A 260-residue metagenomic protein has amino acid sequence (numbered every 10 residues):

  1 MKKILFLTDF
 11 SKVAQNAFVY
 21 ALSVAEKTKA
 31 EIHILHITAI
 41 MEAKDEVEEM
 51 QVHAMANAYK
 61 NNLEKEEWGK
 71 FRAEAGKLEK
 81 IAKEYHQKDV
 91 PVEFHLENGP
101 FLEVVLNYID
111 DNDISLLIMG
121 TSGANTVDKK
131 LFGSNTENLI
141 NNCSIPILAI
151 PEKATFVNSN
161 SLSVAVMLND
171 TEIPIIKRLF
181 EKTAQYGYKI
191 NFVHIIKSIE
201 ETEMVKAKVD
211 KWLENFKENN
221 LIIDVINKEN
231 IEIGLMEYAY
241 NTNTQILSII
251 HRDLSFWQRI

Functional and structural regions predicted by a protein language model:
M1, D113-S115, T136, I145 (+2 more regions): Local beta-strand N-terminus motif with an aromatic residue
M1-A58, S161-D224, T244: Small/aliphatic-rich secondary-structure junction motif
M41-E42, G76-L117, F216-I260: Structural beta-alpha unit
A54-K70: A short acidic, glycine-rich active-site loop that binds or catalyzes chemistry on phosphate/adenosine moieties
M119-G120, P146-E152, I250: Short beta-strand elements of ligand-binding domains
G120-N138, I249-I260: Glycine-rich, Arg-bearing micro-motifs that act as flexible, cationic patches
L131-S134, I145-P151, D170-E181: Active-site glycine-rich loop that binds ribose-phosphate moieties when present
